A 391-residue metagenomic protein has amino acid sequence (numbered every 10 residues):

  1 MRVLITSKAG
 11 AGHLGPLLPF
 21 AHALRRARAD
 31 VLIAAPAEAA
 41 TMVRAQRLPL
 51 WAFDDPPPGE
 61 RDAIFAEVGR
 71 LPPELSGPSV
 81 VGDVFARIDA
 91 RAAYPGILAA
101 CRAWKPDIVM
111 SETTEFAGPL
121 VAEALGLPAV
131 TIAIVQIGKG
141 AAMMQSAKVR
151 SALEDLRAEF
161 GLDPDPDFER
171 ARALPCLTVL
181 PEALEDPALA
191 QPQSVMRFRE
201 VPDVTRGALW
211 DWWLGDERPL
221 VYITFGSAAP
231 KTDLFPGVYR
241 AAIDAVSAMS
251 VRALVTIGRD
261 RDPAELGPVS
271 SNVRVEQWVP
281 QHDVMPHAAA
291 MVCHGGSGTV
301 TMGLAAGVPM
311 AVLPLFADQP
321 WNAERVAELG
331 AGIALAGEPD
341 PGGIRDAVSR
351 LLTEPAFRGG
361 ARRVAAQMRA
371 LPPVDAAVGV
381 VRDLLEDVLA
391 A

Functional and structural regions predicted by a protein language model:
M1-W51: N-terminal subdomain of nucleotide-sugar transferases
P49-W104: Phosphate/nucleotide-donor binding subsite
G82-F160, P164: Conserved nucleotide-sugar donor-interacting segment of glycosyltransferase catalytic cores, predominantly GT-B
R157-Q193: A short, active-site helix/loop in glycosyltransferases that binds the activated sugar's phosphate group
P192-Q193, R197-A290: Donor-nucleotide binding loops and adjacent catalytic segments primarily of GT-B fold Leloir glycosyltransferases
E276-R325: A donor-sugar binding/catalytic signature common to diverse glycosyltransferases and related nucleotide-sugar
A317-A347: Change "using UDP/GDP/dTDP sugars" to "using nucleotide sugars
G343-A391: C-terminal amphipathic helix plus adjacent low-complexity, charged tail appended to glycosyltransferase catalytic
